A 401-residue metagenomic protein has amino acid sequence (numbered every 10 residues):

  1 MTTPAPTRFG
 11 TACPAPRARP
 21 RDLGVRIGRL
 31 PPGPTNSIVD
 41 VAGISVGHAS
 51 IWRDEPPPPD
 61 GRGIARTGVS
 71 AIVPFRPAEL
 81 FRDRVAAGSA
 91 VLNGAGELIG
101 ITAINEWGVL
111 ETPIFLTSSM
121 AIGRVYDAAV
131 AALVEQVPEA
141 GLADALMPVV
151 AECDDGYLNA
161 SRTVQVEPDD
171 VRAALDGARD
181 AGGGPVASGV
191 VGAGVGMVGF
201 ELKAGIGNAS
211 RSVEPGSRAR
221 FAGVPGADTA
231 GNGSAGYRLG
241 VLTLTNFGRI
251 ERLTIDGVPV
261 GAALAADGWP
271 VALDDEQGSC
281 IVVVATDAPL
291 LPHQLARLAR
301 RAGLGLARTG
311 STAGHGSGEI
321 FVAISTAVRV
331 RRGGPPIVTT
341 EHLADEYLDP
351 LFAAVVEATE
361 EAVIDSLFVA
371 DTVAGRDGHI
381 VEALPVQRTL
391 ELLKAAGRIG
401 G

Functional and structural regions predicted by a protein language model:
T2-G401: Alpha/propeptide regions of enzymes that mature by internal proteolysis
